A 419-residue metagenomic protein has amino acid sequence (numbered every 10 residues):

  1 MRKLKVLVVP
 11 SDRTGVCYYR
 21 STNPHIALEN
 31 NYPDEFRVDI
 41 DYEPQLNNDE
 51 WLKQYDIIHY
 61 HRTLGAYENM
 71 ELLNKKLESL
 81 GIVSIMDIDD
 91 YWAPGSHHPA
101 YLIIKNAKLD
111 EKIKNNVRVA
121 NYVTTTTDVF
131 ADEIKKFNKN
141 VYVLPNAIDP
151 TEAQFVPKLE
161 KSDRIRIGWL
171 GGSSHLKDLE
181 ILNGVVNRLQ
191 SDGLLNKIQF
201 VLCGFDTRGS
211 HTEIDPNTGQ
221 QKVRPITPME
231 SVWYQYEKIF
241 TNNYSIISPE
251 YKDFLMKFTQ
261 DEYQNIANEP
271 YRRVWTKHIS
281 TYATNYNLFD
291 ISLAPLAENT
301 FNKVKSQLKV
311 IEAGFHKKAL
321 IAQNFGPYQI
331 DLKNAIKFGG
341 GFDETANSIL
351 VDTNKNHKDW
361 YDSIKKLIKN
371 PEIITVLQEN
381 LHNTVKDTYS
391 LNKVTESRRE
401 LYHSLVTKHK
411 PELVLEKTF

Functional and structural regions predicted by a protein language model:
M1-G65: N-terminal pre-catalytic "stem/leader" segment of glycosyltransferase-like enzymes
D12-N23, A27, D149-F155, E160-N287: Conserved catalytic-core segment of nucleotide-activated headgroup transferases in glycan assembly
I58-H59, R118-T127, Y142: A short beta-strand/loop micro-motif in the catalytic core of glycosyltransferases that engages the nucleotide-sugar
S79, I103-V123: Membrane-proximal helix-turn-helix segments that form the acceptor-binding/catalytic region of lipid-linked
V129, A147: Carbohydrate-associated surface elements
K177, W275-N285, D290-G314, I321-L332 (+1 more regions): Nucleotide-sugar-dependent
Q329-K365: Change "using UDP/GDP/dTDP sugars" to "using nucleotide sugars
K355, D359, K369-T407: A charged, aromatic-enriched C-terminal amphipathic alpha-helix characteristic of glycosyltransferases across folds
